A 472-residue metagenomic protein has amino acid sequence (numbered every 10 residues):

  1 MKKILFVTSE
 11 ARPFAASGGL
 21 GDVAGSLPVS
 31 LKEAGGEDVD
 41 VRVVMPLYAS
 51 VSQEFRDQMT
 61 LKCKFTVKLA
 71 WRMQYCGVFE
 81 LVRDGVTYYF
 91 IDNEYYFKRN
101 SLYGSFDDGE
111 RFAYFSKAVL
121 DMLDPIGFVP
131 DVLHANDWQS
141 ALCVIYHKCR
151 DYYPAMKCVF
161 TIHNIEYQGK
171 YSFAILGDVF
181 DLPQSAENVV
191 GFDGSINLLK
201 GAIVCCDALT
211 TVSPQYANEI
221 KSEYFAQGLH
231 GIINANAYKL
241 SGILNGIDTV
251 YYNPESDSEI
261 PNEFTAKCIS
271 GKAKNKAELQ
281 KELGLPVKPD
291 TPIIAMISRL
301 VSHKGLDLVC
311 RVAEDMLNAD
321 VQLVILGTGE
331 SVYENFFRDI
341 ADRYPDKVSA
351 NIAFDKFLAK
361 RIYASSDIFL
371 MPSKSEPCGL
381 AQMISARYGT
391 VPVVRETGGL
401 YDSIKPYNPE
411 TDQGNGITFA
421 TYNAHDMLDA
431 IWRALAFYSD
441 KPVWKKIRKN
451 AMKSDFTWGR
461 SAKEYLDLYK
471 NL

Functional and structural regions predicted by a protein language model:
M1-L472: Catalytic cores of nucleotide-sugar-dependent glycosyltransferases that transfer UDP/GDP/TDP-activated
